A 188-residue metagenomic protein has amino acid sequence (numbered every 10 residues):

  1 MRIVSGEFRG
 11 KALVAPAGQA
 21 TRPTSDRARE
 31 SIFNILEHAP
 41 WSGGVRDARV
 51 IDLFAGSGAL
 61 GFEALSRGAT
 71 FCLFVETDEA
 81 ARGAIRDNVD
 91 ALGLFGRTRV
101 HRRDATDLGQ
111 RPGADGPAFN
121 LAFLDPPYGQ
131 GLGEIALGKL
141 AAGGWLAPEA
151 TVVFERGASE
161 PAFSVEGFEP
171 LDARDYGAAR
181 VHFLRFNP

Functional and structural regions predicted by a protein language model:
M1-P188: Class I S-adenosyl-L-methionine-dependent methyltransferase catalytic core
